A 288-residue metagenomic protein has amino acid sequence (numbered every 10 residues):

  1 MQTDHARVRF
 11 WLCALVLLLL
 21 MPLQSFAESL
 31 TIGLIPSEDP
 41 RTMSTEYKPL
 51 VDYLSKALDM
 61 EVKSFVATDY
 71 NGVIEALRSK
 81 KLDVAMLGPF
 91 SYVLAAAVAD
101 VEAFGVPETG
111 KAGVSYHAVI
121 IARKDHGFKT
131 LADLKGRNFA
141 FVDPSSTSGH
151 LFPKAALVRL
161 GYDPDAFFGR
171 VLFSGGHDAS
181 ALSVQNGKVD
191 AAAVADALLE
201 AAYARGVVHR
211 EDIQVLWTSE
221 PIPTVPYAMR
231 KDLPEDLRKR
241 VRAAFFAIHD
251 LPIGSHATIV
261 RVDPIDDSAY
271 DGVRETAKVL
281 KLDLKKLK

Functional and structural regions predicted by a protein language model:
W11-P22: Bacterial N-terminal signal peptides
L23-A27: Sec/Tat signal peptide C-region and signal peptidase I cleavage site
E28, I32, P36-S55, A67 (+3 more regions): Bilobed "Venus flytrap"/periplasmic-binding protein-like clamshell domains and structurally analogous long
E28-G33, E38-P49, I222-T224, A228-K288: An extracytoplasmic/periplasmic, membrane-proximal ligand-sensing/linker region
N71-A85, V98, A132, G176-A197: Short helices/loops that flank or line small-molecule/ion binding pockets
E75-D133: Acidic, polar ligand-binding/catalytic clefts
P89-V98, V158-R159, S183-Q185, D190-R210: A ligand-binding cleft/hinge motif common to bilobed small-molecule-binding domains
E102-A112, F167-R170, Y203-P221: Short beta-strand->loop
